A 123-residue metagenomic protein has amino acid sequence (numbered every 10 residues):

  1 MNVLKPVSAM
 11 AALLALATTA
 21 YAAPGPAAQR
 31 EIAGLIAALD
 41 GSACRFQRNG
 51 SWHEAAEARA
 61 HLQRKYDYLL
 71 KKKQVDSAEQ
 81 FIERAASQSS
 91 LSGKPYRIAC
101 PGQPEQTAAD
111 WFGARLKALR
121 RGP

Functional and structural regions predicted by a protein language model:
M1, C44-R45, P95-I98: Generic preference for hydrophobic/aromatic residues in regular secondary structure cores
M1-M10: Bacterial N-terminal signal peptides that target proteins for export
A17-A22: N-terminal signal peptide c-region/cleavage motif recognized by signal peptidases
A23-D67: N-terminal secretory signal peptides
G50-P123: Compact alpha-helical subdomains of small soluble proteins
